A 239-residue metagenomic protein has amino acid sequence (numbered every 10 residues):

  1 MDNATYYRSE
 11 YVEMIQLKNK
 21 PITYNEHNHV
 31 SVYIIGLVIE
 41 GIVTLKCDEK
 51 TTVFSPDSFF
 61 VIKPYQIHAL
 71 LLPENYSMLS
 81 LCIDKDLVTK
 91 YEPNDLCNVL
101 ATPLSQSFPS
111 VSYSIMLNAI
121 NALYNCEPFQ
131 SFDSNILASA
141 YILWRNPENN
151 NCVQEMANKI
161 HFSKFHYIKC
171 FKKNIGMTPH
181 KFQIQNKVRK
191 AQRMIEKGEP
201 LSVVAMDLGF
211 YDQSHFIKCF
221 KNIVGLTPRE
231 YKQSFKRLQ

Functional and structural regions predicted by a protein language model:
D2-L96: N-terminal regulatory/effector-sensing and dimerization cores that precede helix-turn-helix DNA-binding domains
K18, L137-W144, Q185, R189-Q192: Hydrophobic residues on short alpha-helical segments
T23, L123-E127, I168-G176: Short, Lys/Arg-enriched N-terminal segment that forms or immediately precedes the first helix of a structured domain
V88, Y231-K232: A generic structural signal for short hydrophobic patches within well-formed alpha-helices
T89-R145: Amphipathic alpha-helical segments enriched in hydrophobic/aromatic residues interleaved with Lys/Arg
F132-K181, K197-L208: DNA-binding recognition helix and immediately preceding turn/loop of helix-turn-helix/winged-helix domains
Q154, K173-K218, I223, Q233-Q239: Terminal helix-turn-helix DNA-binding modules in bacterial transcription factors
